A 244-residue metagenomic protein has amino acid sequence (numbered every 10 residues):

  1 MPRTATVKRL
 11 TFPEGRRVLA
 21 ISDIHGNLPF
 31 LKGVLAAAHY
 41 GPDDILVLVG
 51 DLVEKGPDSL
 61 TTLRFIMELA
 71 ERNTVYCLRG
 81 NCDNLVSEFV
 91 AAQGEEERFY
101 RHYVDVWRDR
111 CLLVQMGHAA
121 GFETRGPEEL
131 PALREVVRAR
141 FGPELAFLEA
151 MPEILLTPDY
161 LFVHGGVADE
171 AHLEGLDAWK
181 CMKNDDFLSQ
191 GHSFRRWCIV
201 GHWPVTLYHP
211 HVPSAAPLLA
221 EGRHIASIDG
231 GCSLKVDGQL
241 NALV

Functional and structural regions predicted by a protein language model:
M1-F65, V75: N-terminal active-site segment of His-dependent metallophosphoesterases
V7-E14, H39, I66-A70, E153-L156 (+2 more regions): A short acidic-Thr-Gly-centered motif at the start of a beta-strand
A20, L46-L48, C77-L78, L161 (+2 more regions): Residue-level marker for buried hydrophobic side chains located in beta-strands that build the well-ordered beta-sheet
D23, G50-D51, G80-N81, H202 (+1 more regions): Active-site glycine-centered loops adjacent to acidic/histidine catalytic or metal-binding residues that shape
H25-G26, E54, N84, V167 (+2 more regions): Short, glycine/acidic-enriched loop or turn micro-motifs at the edges of active sites
K55-P152: Active-site neighborhood of divalent metal-dependent phosphoester bond hydrolases
L113-V114, F122-S227, C232-D237: Acidic, His/Gly-enriched loop-helix segments that form or flank divalent-metal centers in metallo-dependent hydrolases
Q239-V244: Acidic, metal-ligating active-site segments
